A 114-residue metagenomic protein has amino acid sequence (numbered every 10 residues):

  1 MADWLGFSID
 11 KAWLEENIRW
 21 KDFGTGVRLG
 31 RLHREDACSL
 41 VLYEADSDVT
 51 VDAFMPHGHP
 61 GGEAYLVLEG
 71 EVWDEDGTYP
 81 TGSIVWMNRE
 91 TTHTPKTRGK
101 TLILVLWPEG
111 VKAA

Functional and structural regions predicted by a protein language model:
M1-S39: A short, N-terminal "cap"/entry segment at the start of jelly-roll beta-barrel domains of the cupin/DSBH fold
G24-H59, W73, G77-T81, N88-T92: Conserved short histidine dyad/triad with adjacent acidic residue
G24-T25, T78, R89-A114: Ligand-binding loop in jelly-roll beta-barrel domains
Y43-A45, L66, V105: Preference for bulky hydrophobic residues occupying beta-strand positions in well-ordered beta-sheet regions
G62: Alpha/beta-hydrolase fold active-site loops
Y65, G70-D74, I84: Short beta-strand segments in beta-sandwich/barrel cores
